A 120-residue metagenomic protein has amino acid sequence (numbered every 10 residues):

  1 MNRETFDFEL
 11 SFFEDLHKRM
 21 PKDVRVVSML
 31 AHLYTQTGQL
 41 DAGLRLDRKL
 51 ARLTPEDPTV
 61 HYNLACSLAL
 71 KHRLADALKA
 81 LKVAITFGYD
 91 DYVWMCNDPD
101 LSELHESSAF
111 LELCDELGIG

Functional and structural regions predicted by a protein language model:
N2, E14-L70: Alpha-helical adaptor scaffolds
R3-D7, S11, M95-G120: Terminal, low-structured helical/coil segments at or just beyond the last alpha-helical repeat
E14, L81, L101: Short glycine-/small-residue-rich flexible loop motifs, especially phosphate/cofactor-binding loops
R25, P58-T59, F87-N97: Boundary/linker segments of alpha-helical solenoid repeat arrays
L68-D76, H105-E112: Short secondary-structure transition/capping segments
A75-D91, D115-G120: TPR/TPR-like (Sel1-like) alpha-helical repeat modules
